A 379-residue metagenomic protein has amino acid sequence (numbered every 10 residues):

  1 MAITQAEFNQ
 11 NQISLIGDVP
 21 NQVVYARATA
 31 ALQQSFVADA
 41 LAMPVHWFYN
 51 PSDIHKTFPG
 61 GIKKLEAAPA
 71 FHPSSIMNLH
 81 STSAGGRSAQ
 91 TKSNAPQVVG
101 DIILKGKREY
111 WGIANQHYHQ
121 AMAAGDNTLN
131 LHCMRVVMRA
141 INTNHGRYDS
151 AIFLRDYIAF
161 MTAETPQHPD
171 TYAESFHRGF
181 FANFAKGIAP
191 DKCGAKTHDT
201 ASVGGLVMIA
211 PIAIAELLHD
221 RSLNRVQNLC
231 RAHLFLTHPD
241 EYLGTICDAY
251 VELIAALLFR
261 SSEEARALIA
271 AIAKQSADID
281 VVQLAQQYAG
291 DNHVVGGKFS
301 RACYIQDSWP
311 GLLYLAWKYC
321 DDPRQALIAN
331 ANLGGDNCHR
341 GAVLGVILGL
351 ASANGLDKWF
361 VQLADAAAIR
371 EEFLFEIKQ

Functional and structural regions predicted by a protein language model:
M1-Q379: Structured, active/binding-site neighborhoods that engage oxygen-rich ligands
